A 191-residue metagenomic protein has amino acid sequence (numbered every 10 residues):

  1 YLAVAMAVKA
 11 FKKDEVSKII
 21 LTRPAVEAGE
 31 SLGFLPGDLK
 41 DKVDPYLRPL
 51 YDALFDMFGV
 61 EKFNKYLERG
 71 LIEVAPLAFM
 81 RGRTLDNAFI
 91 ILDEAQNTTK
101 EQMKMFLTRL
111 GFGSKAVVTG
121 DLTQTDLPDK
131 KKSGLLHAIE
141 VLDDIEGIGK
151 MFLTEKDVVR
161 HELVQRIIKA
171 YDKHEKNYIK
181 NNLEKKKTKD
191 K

Functional and structural regions predicted by a protein language model:
Y1-L92, Q96-K189: Conserved helicase motor core of SF1/SF2 NTP-dependent helicases
